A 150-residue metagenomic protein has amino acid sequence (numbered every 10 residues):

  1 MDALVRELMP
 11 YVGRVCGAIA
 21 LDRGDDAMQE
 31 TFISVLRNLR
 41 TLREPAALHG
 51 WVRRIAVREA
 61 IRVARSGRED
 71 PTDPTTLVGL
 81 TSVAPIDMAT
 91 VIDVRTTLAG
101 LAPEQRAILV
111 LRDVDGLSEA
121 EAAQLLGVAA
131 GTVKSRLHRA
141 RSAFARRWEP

Functional and structural regions predicted by a protein language model:
M1-R14, L21, L36: A short, charge-rich alpha-helical start-of-domain segment used by transcription regulators
E7-P10, A18-I19, V110-S118: Short helix-capping/turn signature of helix-turn-helix
L8, R136-R139, A143: Residues within the DNA-recognition helix of helix-turn-helix
V12, C16, G24-V35, A122 (+2 more regions): Short, small-hydrophobic-rich alpha-helical interface motif
R37-E44, R54-P74, D87: Arg/Lys-rich amphipathic alpha helix in sigma70-family domain 2
G67-A99: Acidic, proline/glycine-rich intrinsically disordered inter-domain spacer in sigma factors
V78, D93, Q124-L125, S142-P150: C-terminal edge and immediately downstream basic/flexible tail or linker adjoining helix-turn-helix-like DNA-binding
A99, P103, A107, D115-T132 (+1 more regions): Helix-turn-helix DNA-binding module
